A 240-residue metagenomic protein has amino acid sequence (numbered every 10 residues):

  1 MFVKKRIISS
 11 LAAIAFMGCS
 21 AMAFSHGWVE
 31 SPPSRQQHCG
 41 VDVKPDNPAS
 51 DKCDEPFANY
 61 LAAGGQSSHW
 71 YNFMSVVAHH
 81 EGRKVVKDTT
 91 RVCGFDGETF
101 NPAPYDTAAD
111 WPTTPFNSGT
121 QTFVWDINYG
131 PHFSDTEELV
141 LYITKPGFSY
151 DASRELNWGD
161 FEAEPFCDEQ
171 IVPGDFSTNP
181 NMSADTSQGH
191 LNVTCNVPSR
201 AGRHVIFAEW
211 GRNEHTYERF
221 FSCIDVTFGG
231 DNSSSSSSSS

Functional and structural regions predicted by a protein language model:
F2-S10: Bacterial N-terminal signal peptides that target proteins for export
G18-S20: N-terminal signal peptide c-region/cleavage motif recognized by signal peptidases
H26-R154: N-terminal "mature-chain" segments and other terminal, solvent-exposed stretches
S118-T120, Q188, A201-R203: Extracellular Ig-like/FN3 beta-sandwich strand-entry sites
V140-T144, T194, P198-E214: Internal, hydrophobic beta-strand segments that form the core of beta-sheet-rich folds
K145-L191: Exoplasmic/lumenal beta-rich domain surfaces
E214-G229: Extracellular carbohydrate recognition
D231-S240: Ser/Thr/Gly/Pro-rich low-complexity, disordered linker/stalk segments of secreted and cell-surface proteins
